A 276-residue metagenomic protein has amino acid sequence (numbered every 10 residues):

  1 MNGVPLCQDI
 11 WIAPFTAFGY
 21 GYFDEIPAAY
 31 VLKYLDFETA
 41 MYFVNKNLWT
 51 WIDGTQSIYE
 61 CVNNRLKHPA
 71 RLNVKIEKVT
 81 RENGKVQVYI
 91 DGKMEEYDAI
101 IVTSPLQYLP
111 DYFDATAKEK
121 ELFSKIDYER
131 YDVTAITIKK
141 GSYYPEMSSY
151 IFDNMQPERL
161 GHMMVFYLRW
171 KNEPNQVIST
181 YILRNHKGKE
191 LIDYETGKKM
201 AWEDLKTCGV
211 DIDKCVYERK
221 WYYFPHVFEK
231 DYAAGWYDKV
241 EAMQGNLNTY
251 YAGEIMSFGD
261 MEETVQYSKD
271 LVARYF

Functional and structural regions predicted by a protein language model:
M1-T80: Active-site/ligand-binding neighborhood in enzyme catalytic cores
A70-L72, V102, Y251: A structural signal for the hydrophobic beta-strands that form the central parallel beta-sheet of Rossmann-like
E77-E95: Conserved beta-strand-loop-beta-strand element in the redox core of flavoprotein oxidoreductases
K78, Q107-Y108: Glycine-rich nucleotide phosphate-binding loop and flanking beta-alpha elements of Rossmann-like dinucleotide-binding
I90, T103-S104: Short, well-ordered coil/turn residues at beta-beta hairpins and beta-strand->alpha-helix junctions within
Y97-A99, Y108-D238, N248, F258-E262 (+1 more regions): C-terminal segments that line or cap access tunnels to active or ligand-binding sites in enzymes and enzyme-associated
E254: Active-site glycine-centered loops adjacent to acidic/histidine catalytic or metal-binding residues that shape
T264-F276: Internal hydrophobic alpha-helix adjacent to the cofactor/substrate pocket in enzyme cavities
